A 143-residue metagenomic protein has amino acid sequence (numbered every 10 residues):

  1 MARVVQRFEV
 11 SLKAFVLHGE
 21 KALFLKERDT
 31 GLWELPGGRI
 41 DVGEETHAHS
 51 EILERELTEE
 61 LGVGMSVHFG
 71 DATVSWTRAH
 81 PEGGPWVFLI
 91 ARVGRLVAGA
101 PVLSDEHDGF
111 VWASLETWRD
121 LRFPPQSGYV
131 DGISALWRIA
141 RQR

Functional and structural regions predicted by a protein language model:
M1-L23, D41, V93: Conserved N-terminal beta-strand and adjoining loop/helix that marks the start of the Nudix/MutT-like hydrolase domain
F8, H49-S50, Q126: Hydrophobic (often cysteine-bearing) scaffold residues that line and stabilize catalytic clefts of nucleotide/cofactor
E9-V10, V74-A100, A140: Active-site-adjacent beta-strand/loop module that shapes the phosphate/pyrophosphate-binding cleft
V16, A91-R95, V111-S114: Short, well-ordered beta-strand micro-motif
K21-E59: Conserved Nudix-box catalytic region and its N-terminal flanking loop in Nudix hydrolases and closely related
G64-V74: A short coil-to-beta-strand element that immediately follows conserved catalytic motifs
V102-L136: NUDIX/MutT-family hydrolases
